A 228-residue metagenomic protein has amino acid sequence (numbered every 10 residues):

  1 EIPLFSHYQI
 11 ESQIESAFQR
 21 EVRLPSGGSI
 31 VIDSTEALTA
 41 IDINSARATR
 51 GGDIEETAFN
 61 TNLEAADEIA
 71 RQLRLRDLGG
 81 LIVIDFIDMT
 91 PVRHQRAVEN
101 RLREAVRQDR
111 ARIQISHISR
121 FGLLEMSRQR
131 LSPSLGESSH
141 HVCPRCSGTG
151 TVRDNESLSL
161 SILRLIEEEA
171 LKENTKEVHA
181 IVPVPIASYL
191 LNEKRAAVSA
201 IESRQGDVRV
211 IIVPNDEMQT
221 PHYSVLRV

Functional and structural regions predicted by a protein language model:
E1-V228: DE-rich acidic low-complexity regions and acidic surface loops
